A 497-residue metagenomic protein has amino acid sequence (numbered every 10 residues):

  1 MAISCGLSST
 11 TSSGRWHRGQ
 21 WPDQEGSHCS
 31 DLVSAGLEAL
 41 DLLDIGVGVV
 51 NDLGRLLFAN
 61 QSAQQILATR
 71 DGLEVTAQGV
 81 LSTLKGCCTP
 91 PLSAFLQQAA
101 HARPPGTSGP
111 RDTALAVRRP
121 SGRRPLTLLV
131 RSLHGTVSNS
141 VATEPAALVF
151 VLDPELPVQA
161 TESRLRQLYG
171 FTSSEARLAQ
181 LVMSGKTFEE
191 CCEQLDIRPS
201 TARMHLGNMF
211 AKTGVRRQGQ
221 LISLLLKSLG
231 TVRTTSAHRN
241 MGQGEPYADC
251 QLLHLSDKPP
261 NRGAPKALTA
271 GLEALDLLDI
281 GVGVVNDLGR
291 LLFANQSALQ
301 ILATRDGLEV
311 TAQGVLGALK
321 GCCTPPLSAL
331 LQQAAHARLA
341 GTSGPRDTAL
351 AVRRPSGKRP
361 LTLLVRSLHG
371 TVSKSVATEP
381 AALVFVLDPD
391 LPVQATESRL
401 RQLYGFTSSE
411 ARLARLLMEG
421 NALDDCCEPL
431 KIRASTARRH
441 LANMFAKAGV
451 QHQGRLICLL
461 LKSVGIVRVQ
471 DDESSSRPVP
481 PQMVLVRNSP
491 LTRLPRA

Functional and structural regions predicted by a protein language model:
W16-G36, H254-G271: Short, charged amphipathic alpha-helical "coupling" segments at sensory-output junctions in signaling proteins
G36-L37, D41-R111, R118-R119, G271 (+1 more regions): PAS-family sensory domains
P91-A142, A146-P154, P326-A377, A381-P389: PAS-family sensory/regulatory modules and their coupling/dimerization elements
E155-T172, D390-T407: Regulatory hinge/linker segments at domain boundaries that couple sensory/effector modules to output domains
T172, G185-Q220, T407, G420-R455: Recognition helix of helix-turn-helix DNA-binding domains
S174-L178, S409-L413: The N-cap/first-turn positions of alpha helices within or immediately adjacent to helix-turn-helix DNA-binding domains
V182-K186, L225, L417-N421, L460: Short helix-to-turn junction characteristic of helix-turn-helix DNA-binding domains, especially the helix
G207-C250, F445-A497: Basic, Lys/Arg-enriched C-terminal extension of HTH/homeodomain DNA-binding domains
